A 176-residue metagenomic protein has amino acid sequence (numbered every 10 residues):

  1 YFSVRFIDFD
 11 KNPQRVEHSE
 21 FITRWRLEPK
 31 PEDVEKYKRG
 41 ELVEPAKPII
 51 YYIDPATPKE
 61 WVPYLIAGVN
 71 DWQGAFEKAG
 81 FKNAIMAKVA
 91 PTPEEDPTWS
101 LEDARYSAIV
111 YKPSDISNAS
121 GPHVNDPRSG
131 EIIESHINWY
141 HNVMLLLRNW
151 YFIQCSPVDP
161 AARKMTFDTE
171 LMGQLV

Functional and structural regions predicted by a protein language model:
Y1-T57, A75, A90-L175: Auxiliary tRNA-acceptor-end handling modules of aminoacyl-tRNA synthetases
A56-A84: Zn2+-dependent metallopeptidase catalytic core
K82, M86-T92: Short, well-ordered surface patches within globular domains
